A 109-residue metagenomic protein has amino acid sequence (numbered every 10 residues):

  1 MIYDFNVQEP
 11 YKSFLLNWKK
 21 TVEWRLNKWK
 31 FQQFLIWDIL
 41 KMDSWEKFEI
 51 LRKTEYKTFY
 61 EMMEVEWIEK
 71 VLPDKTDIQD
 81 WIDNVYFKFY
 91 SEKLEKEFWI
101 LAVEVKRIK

Functional and structural regions predicted by a protein language model:
M1-F34: Compositionally biased, charged N-terminal/linker segments
D4, K47-E49, I100-E104: Ordered hydrophobic segments in well-structured contexts
E46-Y56: Short beta-strand-centered aromatic/proline hotspots
T54-E69: Short, solvent-exposed secondary-structure boundary/capping segments
I68-K109: Glycine- and charge-enriched low-complexity intrinsically disordered segments
